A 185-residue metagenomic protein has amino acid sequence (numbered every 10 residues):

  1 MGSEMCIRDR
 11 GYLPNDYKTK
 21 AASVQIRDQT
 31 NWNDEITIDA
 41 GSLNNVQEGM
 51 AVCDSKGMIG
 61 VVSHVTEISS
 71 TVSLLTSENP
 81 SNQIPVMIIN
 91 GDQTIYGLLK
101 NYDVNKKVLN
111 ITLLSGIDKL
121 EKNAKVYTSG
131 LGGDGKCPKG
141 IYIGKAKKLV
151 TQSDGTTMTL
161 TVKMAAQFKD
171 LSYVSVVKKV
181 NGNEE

Functional and structural regions predicted by a protein language model:
M1-I7: Short, small-residue-biased leader/transition segments that mark boundaries at the very start of proteins
D9-E185: A secondary-structure micro-motif
